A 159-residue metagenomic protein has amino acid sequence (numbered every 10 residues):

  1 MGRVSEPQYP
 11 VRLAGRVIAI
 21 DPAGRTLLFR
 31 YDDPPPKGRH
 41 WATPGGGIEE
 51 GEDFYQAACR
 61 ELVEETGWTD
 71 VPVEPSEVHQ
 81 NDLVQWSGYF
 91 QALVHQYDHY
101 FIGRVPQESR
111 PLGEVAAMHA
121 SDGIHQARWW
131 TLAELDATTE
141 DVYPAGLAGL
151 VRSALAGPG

Functional and structural regions predicted by a protein language model:
M1-P22, Y31: Acidic, metal-coordinating catalytic segment for phosphate/diphosphate chemistry, firing primarily on the Nudix
R12, G38, T43, V94-D98: Short connector loops at helix/strand junctions that flank enzyme active sites, especially segments positioning acidic
L13-G15, G24, Y97-H99, H125: Change "...and in nucleic-acid phosphodiester-cleaving endonucleases..." to "...and in nucleic-acid processing enzymes
I20-T26, P36, E49-E50, Q80-V84 (+1 more regions): Short, charged/polar surface micro-motifs in flexible loops or helix N-caps
R25-E64, W68: Conserved Nudix-box catalytic region and its N-terminal flanking loop in Nudix hydrolases and closely related
R39, Q107-G159: Nudix hydrolase/Nudix homology domain
T69-H79: A short coil-to-beta-strand element that immediately follows conserved catalytic motifs
D82-E114, L150: Active-site-adjacent beta-strand/loop module that shapes the phosphate/pyrophosphate-binding cleft
